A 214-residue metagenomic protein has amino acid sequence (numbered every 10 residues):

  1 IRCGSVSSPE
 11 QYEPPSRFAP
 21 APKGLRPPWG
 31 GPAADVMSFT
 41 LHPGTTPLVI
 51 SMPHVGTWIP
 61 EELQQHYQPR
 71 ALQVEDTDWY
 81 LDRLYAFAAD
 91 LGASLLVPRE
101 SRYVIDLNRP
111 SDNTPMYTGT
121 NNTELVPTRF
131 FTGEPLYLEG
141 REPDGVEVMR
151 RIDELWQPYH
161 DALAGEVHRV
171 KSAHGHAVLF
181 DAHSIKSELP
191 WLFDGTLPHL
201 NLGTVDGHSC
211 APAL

Functional and structural regions predicted by a protein language model:
S7-L179, I185-L214: N-terminal catalytic or cofactor-binding beta/alpha core of small enzyme domains
